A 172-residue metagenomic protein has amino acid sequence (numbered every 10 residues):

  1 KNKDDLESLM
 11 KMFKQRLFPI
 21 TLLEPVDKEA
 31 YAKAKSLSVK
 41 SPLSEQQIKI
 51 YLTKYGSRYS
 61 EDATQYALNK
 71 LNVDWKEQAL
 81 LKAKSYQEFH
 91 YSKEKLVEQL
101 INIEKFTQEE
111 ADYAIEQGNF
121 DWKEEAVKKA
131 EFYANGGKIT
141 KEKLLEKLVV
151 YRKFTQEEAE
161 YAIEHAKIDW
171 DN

Functional and structural regions predicted by a protein language model:
M10-F13, L17: C-terminal partner/receptor-binding element of secreted or periplasmic proteins
L17-N172: An alpha-helical, amphipathic repeat domain used for nucleic-acid recognition, typified by the mTERF helical solenoid
